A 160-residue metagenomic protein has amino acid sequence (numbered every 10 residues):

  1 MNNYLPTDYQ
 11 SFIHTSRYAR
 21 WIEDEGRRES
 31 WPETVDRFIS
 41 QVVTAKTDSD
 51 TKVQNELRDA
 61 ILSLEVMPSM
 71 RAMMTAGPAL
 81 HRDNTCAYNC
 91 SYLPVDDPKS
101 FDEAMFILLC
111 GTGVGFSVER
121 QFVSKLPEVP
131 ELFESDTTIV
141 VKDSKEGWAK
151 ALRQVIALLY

Functional and structural regions predicted by a protein language model:
M1-Y160: Extended catalytic cores of very large enzyme megasubunits
